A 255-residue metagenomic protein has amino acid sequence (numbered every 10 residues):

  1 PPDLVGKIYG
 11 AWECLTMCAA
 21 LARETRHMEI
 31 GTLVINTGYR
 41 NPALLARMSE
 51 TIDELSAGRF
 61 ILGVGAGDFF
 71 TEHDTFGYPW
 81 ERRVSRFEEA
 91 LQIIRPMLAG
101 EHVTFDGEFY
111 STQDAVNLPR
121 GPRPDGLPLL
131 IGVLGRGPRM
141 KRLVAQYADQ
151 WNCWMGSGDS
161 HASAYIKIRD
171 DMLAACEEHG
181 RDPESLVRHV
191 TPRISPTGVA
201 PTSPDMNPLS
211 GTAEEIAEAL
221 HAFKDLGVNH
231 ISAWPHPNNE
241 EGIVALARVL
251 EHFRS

Functional and structural regions predicted by a protein language model:
P1-S255: Active-site-adjacent structural elements that line small-molecule/cofactor binding pockets in enzymes
